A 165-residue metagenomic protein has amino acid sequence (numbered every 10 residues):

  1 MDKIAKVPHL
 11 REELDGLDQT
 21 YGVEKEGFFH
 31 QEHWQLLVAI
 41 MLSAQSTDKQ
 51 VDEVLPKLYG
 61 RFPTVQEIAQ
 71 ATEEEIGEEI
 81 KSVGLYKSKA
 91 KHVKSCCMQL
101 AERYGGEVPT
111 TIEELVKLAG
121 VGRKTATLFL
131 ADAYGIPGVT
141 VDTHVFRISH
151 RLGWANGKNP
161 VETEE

Functional and structural regions predicted by a protein language model:
D2-E165: Catalytic cores of DNA base-excision repair glycosylases
